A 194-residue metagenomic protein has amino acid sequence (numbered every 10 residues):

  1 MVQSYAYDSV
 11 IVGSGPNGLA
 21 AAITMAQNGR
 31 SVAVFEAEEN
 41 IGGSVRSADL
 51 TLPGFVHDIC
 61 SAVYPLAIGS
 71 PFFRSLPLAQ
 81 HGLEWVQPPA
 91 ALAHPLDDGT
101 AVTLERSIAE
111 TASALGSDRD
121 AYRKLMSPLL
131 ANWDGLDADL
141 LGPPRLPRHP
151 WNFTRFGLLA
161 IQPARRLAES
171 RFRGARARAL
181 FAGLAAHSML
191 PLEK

Functional and structural regions predicted by a protein language model:
M1-G29, L140-L158, Q162-L167: Charged/polar interaction segments and conserved charged motifs
Q3-A131: N-terminal glycine-rich phosphate/pyrophosphate-binding loop and immediately adjacent elements
D97-K194: Rossmann-like flavin
